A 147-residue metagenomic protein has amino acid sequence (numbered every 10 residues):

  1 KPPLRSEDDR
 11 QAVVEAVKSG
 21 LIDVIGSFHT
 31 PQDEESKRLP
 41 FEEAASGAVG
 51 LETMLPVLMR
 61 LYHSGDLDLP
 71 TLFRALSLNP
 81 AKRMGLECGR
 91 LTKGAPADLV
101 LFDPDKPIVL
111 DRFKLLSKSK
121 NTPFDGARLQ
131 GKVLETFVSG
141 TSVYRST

Functional and structural regions predicted by a protein language model:
K1-D8, A45-V49, T122-L129: A short acidic, glycine-rich active-site loop that binds or catalyzes chemistry on phosphate/adenosine moieties
K1-I25: A conserved active-site cap/scaffold subdomain adjacent to cofactor or substrate pockets
S6, D33, G47, L110-D111: Alpha-helix initiation/capping motif
S6-E15, M54-R60, L129-E135: Short C-terminal domain-edge/linker segments immediately following a structured domain
A16-I25, T30-P104: His/Asp/Glu-enriched, well-ordered alpha-helical/loop segment that forms or immediately abuts the divalent-metal
P40, P96-T147: C-terminal cap of metal-dependent C-N hydrolases
